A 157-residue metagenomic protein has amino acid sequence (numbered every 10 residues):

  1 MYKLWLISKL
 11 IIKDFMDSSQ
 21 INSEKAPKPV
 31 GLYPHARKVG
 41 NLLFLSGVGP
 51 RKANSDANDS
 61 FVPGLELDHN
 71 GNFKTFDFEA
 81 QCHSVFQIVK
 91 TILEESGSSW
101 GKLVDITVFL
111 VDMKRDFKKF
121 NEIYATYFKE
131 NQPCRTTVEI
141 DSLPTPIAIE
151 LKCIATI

Functional and structural regions predicted by a protein language model:
F15-I157: Short, polar/acidic, helix-capping and beta-turn segments at strand->helix junctions that line the mouths
